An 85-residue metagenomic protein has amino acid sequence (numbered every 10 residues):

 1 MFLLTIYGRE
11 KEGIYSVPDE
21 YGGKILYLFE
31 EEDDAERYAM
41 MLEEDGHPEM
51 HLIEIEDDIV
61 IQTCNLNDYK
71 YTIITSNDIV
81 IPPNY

Functional and structural regions predicted by a protein language model:
M1-Y85: Conserved NAD+-utilizing ADP-ribose enzyme module
